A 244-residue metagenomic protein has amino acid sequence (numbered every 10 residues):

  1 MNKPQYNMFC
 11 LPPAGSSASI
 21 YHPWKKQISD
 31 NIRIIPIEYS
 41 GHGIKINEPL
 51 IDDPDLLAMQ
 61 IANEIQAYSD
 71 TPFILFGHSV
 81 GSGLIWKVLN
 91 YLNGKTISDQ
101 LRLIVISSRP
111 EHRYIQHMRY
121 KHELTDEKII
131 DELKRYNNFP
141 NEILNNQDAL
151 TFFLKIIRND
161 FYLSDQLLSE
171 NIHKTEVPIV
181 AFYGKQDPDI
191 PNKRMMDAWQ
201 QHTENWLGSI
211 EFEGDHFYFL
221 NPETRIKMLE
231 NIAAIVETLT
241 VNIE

Functional and structural regions predicted by a protein language model:
M1-E244: Non-catalytic, mobile gating and regulatory segments of ester bond hydrolases
